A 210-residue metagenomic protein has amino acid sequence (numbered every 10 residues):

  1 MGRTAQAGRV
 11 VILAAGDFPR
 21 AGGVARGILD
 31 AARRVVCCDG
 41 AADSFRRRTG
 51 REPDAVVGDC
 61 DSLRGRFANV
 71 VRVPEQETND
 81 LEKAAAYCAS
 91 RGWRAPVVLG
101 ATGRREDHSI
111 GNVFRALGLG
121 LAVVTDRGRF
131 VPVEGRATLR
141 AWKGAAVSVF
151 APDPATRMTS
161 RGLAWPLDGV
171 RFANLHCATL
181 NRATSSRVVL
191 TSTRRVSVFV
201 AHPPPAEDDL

Functional and structural regions predicted by a protein language model:
M1-R66: N-terminal beta-strand-loop-alpha-helix module at the start of alpha/beta ligand-binding or catalytic domains
L13-D17, L99-G103, D126, A201-H202: Structural motif
R20-G22, T78-E82, R105-I110: Short glycine/serine/threonine-rich phosphate/pyrophosphate-binding segments that cradle anionic phosphate groups
R51-V56, R66-P74, L121, R136-A137: Active-site regions of enzymes building and remodeling cell-envelope glycoconjugates
V70-G92: Short phosphate-binding loop-to-helix
C88-G135: Anionic-ligand-binding alpha/beta catalytic cores of soluble enzymes and soluble regulatory domains that recognize
V133-L210: Long, charged alpha-helical interface segments
